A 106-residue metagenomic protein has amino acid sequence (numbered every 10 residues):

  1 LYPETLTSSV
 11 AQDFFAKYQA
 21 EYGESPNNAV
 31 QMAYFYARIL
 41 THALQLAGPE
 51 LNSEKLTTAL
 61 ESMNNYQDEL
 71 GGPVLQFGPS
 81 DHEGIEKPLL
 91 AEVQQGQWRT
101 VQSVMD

Functional and structural regions predicted by a protein language model:
L1-D106: Extracytosolic ligand-binding ectodomains
